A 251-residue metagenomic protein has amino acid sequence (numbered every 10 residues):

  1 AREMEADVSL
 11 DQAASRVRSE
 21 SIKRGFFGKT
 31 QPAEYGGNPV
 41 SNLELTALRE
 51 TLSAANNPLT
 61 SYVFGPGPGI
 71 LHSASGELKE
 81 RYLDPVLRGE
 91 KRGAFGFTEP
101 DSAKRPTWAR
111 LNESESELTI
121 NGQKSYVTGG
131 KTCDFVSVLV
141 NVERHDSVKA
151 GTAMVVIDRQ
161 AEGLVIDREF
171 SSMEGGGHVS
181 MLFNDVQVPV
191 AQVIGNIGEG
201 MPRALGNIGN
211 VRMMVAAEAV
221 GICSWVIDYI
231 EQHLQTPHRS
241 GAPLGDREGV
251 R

Functional and structural regions predicted by a protein language model:
S15, I22-R92, T128-F135: Internal helix-loop-helix
G25, L48-L52, I157-A161, N184-V188: Short Ser/Thr-interspersed hydrophobic loop/turn segments at strand-loop and sheet-helix junctions that line or gate
T60, E99-D101, Y126-G129, H145-D146 (+1 more regions): Short Gly/Pro-enriched turn/cap motifs at secondary-structure boundaries
Y82, P106, Q123-S125, I166-F170: Short beta-alpha junctions and helix-cap segments that line functional grooves
G89-T98, L139: A short, Trp-centered hydrophobic/proline-enriched beta-strand micro-motif
A103-N121: Cytochrome P450 C-terminal beta-domain/meander region
E117, N121-L164: A short core secondary-structure module
L164-R251: Glycine-rich beta->alpha junctions and the first turn(s) of the following alpha-helix
